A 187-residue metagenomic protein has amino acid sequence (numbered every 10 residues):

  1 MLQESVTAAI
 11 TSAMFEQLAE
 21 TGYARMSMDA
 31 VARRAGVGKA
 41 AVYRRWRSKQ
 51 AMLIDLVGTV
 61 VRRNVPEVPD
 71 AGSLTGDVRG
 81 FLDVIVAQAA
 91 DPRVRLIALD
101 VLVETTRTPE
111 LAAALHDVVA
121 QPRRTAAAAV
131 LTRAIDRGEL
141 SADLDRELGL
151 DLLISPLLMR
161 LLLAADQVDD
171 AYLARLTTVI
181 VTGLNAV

Functional and structural regions predicted by a protein language model:
M1-G36, A51: Basic, helix-initiating cap at the start of DNA-binding domains
R25, S48-L53, R63-N64, V78: Short amphipathic alpha-helical segment with a characteristic S/N-K-E followed by hydrophobic residues
G36-W46: Short hydrophobic/aromatic patch on the recognition helix
V65-R95: Hydrophobic alpha-helical connector segments
G80-F81, A129-D136, L152, M159 (+1 more regions): C-terminal peripheral helix-coil segments that are non-catalytic and often amphipathic
D83-A89, A98-R107, T177-G183: Helix-loop "lid/cap" segments that line or gate small-molecule binding pockets
P92, L96, P109-D136: Amphipathic alpha-helical packing segments from all-alpha helical-bundle domains
A114-V119, D136-L152, D170-A171: All-alpha amphipathic helical-bundle segments outside canonical DNA-binding/catalytic cores that form hydrophobic
